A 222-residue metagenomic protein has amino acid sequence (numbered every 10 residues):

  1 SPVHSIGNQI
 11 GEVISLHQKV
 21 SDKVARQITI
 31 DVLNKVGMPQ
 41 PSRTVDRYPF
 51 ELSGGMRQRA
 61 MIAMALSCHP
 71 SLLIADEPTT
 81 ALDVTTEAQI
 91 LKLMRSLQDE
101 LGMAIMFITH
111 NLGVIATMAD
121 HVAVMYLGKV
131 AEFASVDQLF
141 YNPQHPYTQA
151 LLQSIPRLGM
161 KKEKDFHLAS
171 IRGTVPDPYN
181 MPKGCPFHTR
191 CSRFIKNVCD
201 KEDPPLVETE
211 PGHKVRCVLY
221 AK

Functional and structural regions predicted by a protein language model:
H4-V24, N34-P39, A134: ABC-type ATPase nucleotide-binding domains, specifically the catalytic core motifs of the NBD
K23-R43, Q149-Q153: Conserved ABC ATPase "signature" region
R43-Y48, F166: Interfacial catalytic loop of ABC nucleotide-binding domains
R47-L52, M56: Conserved ABC ATPase signature
S67-S71: A short, proline-enriched helix->beta-strand linker immediately N-terminal to the Walker B motif in ABC-type P-loop
I74-P78, L82-K164: P-loop NTP-binding/switch modules centered on Walker-like glycine-rich loops
V136-K222: Charged, flexible cofactor/metal-binding loops and thiol motifs
